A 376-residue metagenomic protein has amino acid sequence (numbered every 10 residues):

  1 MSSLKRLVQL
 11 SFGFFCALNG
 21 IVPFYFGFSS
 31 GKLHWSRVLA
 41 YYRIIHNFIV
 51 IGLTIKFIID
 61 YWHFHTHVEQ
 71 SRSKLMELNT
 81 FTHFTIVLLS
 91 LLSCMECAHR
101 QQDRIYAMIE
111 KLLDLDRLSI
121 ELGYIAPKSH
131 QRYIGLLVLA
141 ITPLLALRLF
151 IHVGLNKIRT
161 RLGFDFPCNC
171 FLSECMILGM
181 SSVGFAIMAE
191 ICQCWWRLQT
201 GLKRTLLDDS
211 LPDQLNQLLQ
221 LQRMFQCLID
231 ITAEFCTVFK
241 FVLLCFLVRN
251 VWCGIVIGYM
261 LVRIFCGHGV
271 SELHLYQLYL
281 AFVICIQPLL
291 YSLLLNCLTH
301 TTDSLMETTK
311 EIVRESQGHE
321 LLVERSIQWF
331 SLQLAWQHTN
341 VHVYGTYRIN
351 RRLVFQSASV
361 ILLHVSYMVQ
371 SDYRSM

Functional and structural regions predicted by a protein language model:
M1-F48, G135-L139, L215-M376: Terminal membrane-anchoring module of integral membrane proteins
M1-Q131, F355, L363: N-terminal signal-anchor/initial transmembrane insertion module of eukaryotic multi-pass membrane proteins
A40, S73-T80, C97-R100, R104 (+9 more regions): Non-transmembrane, amphipathic alpha-helical segments
I44-V87, D114-G184, T200-N216, I257-I286 (+1 more regions): Helix-loop-helix junctions within predominantly alpha-helical proteins
E69-Q70, E77, E96, E110 (+11 more regions): Glutamate identity and glutamate-enriched acidic tracts
L91-L113, G184-Q199, C285-S316: Inner-leaflet juxtamembrane helices
G123, I187, L206, C236-L243: Long, hydrophobic, amphipathic alpha-helical segments used as structural scaffolds
I187-E234: Generic multipass alpha-helical transmembrane bundles of integral membrane proteins
